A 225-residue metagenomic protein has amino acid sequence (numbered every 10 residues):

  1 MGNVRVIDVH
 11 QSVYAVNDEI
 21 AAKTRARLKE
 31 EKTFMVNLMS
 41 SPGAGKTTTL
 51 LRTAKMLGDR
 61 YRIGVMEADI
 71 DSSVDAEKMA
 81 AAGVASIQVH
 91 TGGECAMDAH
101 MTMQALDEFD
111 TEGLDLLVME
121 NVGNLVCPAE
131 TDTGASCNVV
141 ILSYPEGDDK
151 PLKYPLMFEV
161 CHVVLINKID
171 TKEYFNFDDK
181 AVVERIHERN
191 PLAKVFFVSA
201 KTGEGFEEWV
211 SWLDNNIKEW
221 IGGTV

Functional and structural regions predicted by a protein language model:
N3-A26, E30-V36, A44, T48 (+3 more regions): Nucleotide-state-sensitive switch-loop elements of NTP-binding domains
N37, D69, E120, N167 (+2 more regions): Residue-level signature of catalytic and energy-coupling elements of molecular machines, predominantly ATP/GTP-dependent
S40: The Walker A (P-loop) glycine that initiates the GxxxxGKT/S ATP-binding motif of P-loop NTPases
I70-S72, G123-L125, P145-D149, I169-K172 (+1 more regions): Conserved nucleotide-binding/hydrolysis micro-motifs of P-loop NTPases
S72-A76, K150-Y154, D178-R185: Short, glycine/polar-rich helix-capping loops at beta-to-alpha or helix-loop-helix junctions that flank or form
Q88-T91, L142, N167: Short beta->alpha connector loops at strand-helix junctions that form conserved, small/polar/Pro-enriched
P128-P145, P155-L165: Inter-motif core of Ras-like GTPase G domains
T171-V225: Canonical P-loop GTPase G-domain recognition
